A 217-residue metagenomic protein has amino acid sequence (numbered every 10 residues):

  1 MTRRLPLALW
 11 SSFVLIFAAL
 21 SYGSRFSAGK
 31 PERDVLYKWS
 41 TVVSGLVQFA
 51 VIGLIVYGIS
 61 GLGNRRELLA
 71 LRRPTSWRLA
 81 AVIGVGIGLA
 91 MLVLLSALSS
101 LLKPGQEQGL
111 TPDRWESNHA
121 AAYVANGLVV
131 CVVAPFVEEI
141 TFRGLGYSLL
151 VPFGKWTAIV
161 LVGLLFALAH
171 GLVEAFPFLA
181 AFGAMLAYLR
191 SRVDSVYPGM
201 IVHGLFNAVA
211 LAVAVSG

Functional and structural regions predicted by a protein language model:
M1-L79, L92, S100-L101, A208-G217: N-terminal, membrane-interfacial amphipathic/helix-forming hydrophobic leader that caps and precedes the first
M1-R3, G29, Q108-P112, E116: Alpha-helix initiation/capping motif
L5-F13, Y37-T41, G45, S76-G84 (+4 more regions): Residue-level signature of transmembrane alpha-helical entry/exit and packing/kink sites in multi-pass membrane
I16, I52-I55, I59, I83 (+4 more regions): Weak global preference for isoleucine
A28-K30, W39-V43, K103-E107, A121 (+3 more regions): N-terminal start-of-chain detector that recognizes signal peptides and the immediate post-cleavage beginning
G86-G109: Transmembrane alpha-helix/helix-exit interface in multi-pass inner-membrane proteins
L89-V93, T111-G217: Transmembrane helix-loop-helix hairpins at the membrane interface of multi-pass integral membrane proteins
